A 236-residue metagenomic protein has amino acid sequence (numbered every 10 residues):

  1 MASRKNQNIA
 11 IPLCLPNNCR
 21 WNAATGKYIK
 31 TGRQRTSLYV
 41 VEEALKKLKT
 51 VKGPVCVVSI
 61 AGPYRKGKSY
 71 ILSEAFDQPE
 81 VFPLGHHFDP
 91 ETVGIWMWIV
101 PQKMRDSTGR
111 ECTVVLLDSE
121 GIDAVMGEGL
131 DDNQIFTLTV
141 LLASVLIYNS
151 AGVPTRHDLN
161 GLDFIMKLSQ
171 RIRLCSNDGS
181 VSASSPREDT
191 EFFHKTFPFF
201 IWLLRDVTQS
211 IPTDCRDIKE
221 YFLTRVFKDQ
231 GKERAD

Functional and structural regions predicted by a protein language model:
M1-D236: Conserved GTPase G-domain substructure that encodes guanine base recognition and part of the catalytic core, centered
